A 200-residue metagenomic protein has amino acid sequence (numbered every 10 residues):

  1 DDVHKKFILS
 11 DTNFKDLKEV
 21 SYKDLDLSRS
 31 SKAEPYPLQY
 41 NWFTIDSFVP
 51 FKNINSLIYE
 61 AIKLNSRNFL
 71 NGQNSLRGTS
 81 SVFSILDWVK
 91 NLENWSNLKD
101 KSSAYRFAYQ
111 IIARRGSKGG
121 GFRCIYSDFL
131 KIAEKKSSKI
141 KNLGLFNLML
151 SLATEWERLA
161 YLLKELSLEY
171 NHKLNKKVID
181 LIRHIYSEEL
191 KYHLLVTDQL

Functional and structural regions predicted by a protein language model:
H4-K118: Noncatalytic regulatory segments and standalone regulatory/sensor domains
F107-L200: Charged, long alpha-helical assembly modules
